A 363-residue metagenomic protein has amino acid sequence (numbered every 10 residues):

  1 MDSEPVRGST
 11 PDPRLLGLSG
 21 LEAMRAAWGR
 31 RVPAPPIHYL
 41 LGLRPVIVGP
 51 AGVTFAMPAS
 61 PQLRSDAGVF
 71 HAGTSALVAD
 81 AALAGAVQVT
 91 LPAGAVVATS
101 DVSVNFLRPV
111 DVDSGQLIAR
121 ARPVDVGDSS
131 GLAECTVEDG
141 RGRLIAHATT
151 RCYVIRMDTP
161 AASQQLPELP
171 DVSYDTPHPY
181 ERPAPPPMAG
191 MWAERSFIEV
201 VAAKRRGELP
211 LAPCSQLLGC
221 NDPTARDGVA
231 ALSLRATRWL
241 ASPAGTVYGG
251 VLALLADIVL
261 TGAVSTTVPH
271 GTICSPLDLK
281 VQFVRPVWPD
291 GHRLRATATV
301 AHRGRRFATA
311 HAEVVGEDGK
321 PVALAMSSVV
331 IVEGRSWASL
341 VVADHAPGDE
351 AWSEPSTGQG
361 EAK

Functional and structural regions predicted by a protein language model:
M1-K363: Terminal targeting signals and extreme-terminal segments of soluble enzymes
